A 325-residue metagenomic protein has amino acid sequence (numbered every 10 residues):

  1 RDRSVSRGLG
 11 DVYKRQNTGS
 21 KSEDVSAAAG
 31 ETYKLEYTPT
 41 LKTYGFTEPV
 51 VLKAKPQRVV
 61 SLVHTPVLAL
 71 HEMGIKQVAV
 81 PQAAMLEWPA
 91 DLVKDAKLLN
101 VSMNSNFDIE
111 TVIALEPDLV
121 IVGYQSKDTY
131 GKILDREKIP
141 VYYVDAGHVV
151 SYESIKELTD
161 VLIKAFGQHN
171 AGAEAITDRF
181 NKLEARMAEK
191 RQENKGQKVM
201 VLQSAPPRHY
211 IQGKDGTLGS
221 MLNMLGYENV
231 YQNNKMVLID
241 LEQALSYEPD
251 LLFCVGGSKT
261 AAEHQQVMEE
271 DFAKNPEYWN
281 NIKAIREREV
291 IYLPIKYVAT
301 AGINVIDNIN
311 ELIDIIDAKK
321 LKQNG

Functional and structural regions predicted by a protein language model:
R1-Y13: Single conserved hydrophobic/aromatic residue that forms the stacking wall/gate of nucleotide- or nucleobase-binding
D11-T65, H169-M200, D314-G325: Bacterial Sec-exported substrate-binding components of ABC uptake systems
L41-F46, A96-E110, N234-L241: Short helix-initiation/N-cap motifs at beta->coil->alpha
L62-L115, L119: A short, structured surface patch at a secondary-structure boundary
M85-E87, I211-V237: Alpha-helical, coiled-coil/dimerization segments enriched in small aliphatic residues
W88, K127-G131, V144-V161, G196-T217 (+1 more regions): Extracytoplasmic ligand-binding site segments that recognize negatively charged/polar headgroups
V101, I109-V122, L241-C254: Proline-aspartate-enriched helix->loop->beta-strand connector
E153-D178, A188, N194, C254-G325: Structured C-terminal subdomain patch of bacterial secreted/periplasmic proteins
